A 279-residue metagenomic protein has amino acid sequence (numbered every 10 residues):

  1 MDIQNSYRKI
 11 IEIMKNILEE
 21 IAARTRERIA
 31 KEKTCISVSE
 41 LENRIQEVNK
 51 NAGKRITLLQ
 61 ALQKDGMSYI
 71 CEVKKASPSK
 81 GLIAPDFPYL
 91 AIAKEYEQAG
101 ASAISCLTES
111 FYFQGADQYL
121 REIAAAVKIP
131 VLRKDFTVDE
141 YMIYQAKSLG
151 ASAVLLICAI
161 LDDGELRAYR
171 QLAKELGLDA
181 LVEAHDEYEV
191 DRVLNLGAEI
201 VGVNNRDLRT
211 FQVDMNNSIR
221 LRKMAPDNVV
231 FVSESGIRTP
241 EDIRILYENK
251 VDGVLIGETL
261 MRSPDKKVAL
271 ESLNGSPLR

Functional and structural regions predicted by a protein language model:
K15-A84: An N-cap/entry alpha-helix motif that binds or orients negatively charged groups
I45-Q46, P78-K80, A103-L120, N205-R209: Glycine-rich, proline-tolerant flexible connector loops at the mouths of alpha/beta enzymes
V73-P88, P130-T137, L181-E183, S233: Active-site mouth loops of central-metabolism enzymes
P85-I104, Q145-S152, D179, H185-V203: Alpha/beta enzyme core
G100, A126-I129, S148-V154, K174-L178 (+3 more regions): Glycine-enriched alpha-helix->loop->beta-strand junction motifs that scaffold or abut catalytic
V138-L149, Y188-L196, R238-D252: Catalytic cores of alpha/beta
L149-L161, V203-T210, V251-A269: Glycine-rich phosphate-binding active-site loops on the catalytic face of alpha/beta enzymes
M224, R262-R279: C-terminal helical cap(s) of enzyme catalytic domains, especially alpha/beta-barrels
